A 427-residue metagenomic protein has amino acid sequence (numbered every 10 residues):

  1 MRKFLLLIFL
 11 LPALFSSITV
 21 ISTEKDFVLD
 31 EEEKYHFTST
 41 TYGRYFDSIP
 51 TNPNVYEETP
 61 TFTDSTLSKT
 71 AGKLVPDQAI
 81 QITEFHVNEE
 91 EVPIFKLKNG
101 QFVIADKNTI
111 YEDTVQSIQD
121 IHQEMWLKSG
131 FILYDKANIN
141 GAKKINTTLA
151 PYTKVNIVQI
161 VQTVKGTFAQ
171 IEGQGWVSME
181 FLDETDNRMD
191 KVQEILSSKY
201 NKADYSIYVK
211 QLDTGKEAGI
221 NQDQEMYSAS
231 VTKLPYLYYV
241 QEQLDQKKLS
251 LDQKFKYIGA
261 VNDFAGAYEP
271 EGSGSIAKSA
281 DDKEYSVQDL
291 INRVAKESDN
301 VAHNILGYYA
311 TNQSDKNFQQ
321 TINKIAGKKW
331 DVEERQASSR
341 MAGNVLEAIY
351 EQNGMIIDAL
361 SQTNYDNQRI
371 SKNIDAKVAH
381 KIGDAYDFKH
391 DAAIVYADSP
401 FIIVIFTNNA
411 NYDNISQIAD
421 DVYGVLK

Functional and structural regions predicted by a protein language model:
R2-I8, P12-E31, E89-E91, K96 (+7 more regions): Structured C-terminal helix/loop/strand segments within mature extracytoplasmic catalytic/sensor domains
K25-S48, K96-E124, Q170-S198: Boundary regions of SH3-family modules and the immediately adjacent low-complexity/disordered segments in eukaryotic
F27-F37, L67-K107, A150-E180: SH3/SH3-like beta-barrel superfamily modules
Y56-T66, S129-G141: Short, structured beta-strand/loop micro-motifs enriched in basic residues and often containing a Trp
T148, S178-E225, A295: Beta-lactamase-like hydrolase cores
D186-M189, G259, A265-Q352: Active-site-adjacent helix/loop patches that line small-molecule binding or acyl-intermediate pockets
G215, Y227-I258, V294, I403: Active-site SXXK
E242-D252, N312-F318, K324-I325, A337 (+1 more regions): Bacterial peptidoglycan biogenesis and beta-lactam-recognition machinery
